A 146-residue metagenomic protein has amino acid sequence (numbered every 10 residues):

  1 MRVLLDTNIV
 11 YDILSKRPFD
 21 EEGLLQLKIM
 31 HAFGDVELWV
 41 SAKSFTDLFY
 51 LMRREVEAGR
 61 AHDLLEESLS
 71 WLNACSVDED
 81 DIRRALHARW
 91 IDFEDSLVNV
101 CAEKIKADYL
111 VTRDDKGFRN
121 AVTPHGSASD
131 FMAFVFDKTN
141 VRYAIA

Functional and structural regions predicted by a protein language model:
M1-V40, R53-R60, N120, F134-A146: Short, well-structured N-terminal submotif of metal-dependent ribonuclease cores
R2, E37, A74, L110 (+1 more regions): A residue-level structural signature of the nucleotidyltransferase/glycosyltransferase Rossmann-like core
V10, F45, I82, F118 (+1 more regions): A generic structural signal for short hydrophobic patches within well-formed alpha-helices
F45-T46, E67, D80-A85: Short linear capping/connector segments at secondary-structure termini
Y50-S76: Helix-adjacent hinge/juxtasegments
S70, K106, A121-V122: Short, structured coil segments at secondary-structure junctions
N73-K116, R142-A146: Active-site neighborhoods of divalent-metal-dependent phosphate/nucleic-acid chemistry enzymes
V122-D130: Active-site regions of enzymes building and remodeling cell-envelope glycoconjugates
